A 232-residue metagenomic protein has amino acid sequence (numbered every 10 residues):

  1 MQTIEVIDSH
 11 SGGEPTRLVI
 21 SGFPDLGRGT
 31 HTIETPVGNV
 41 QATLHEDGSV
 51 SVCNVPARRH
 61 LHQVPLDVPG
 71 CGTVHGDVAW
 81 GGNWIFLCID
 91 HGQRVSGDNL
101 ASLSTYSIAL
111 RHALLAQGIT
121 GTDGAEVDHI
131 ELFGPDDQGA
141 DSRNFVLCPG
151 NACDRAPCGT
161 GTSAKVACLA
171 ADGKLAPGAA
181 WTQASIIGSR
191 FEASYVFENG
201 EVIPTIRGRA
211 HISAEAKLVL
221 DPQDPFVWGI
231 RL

Functional and structural regions predicted by a protein language model:
M1-L232: Active-site proximal loop and beta-alpha junction motif in alpha/beta enzyme cores
